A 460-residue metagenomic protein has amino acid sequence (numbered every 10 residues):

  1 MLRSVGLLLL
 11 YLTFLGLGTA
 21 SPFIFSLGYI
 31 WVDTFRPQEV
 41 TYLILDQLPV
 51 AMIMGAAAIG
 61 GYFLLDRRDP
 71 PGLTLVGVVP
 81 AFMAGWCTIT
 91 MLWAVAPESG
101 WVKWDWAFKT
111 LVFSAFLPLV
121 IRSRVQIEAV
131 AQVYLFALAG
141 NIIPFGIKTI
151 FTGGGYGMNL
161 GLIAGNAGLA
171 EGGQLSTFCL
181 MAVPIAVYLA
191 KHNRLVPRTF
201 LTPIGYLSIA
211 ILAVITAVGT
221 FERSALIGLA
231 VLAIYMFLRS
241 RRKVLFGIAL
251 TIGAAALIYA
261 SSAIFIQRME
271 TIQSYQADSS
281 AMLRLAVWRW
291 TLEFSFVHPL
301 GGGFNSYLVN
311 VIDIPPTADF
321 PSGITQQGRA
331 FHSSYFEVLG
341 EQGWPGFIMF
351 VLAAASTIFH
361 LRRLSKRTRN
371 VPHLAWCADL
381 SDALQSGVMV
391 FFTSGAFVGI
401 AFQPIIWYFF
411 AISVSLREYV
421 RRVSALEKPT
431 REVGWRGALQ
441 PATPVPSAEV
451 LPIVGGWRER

Functional and structural regions predicted by a protein language model:
M1-I89, V95-V102, R124-Q132, L189-I204 (+5 more regions): Transmembrane signal-anchor hairpin modules in multi-pass inner-membrane enzymes, especially those that act on
M1-L2, I44-M52, K103-W106, A167-A182 (+3 more regions): Membrane-interface micro-motifs in multi-pass membrane enzymes
L9-T19, A56-I59, A81-L92, K109-F113 (+8 more regions): Alpha-helical transmembrane segments of multi-pass inner-membrane proteins
T34-Y42, E337-Q342, A375-R417: Membrane helix-loop boundary segments at the extracytoplasmic
Q38-I44, G161-L175, S280-L283: Short aromatic-rich membrane-water interface segments that cap or initiate transmembrane helices in multi-pass membrane
G146-T152, I211-T220, F237-S279, R289-F296 (+5 more regions): A membrane-periplasm/extracellular boundary helix in multi-pass inner-membrane enzymes that assemble envelope glycans
A233, L250, Q342-G387, I412-S413 (+1 more regions): Hydrophobic transmembrane alpha-helices and their immediate junctions
Q273-A286, F296-Q342, R363-W376: Long extracytoplasmic/lumenal interhelical loops at the membrane interface of multi-pass membrane proteins
